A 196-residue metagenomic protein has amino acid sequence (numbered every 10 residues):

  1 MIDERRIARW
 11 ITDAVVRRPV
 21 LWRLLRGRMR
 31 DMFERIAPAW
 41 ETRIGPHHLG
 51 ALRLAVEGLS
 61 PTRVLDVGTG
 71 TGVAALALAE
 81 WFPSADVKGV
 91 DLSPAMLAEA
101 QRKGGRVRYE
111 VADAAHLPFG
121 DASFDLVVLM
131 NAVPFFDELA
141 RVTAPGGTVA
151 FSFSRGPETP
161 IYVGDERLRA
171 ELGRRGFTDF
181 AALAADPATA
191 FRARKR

Functional and structural regions predicted by a protein language model:
M1-L24: N-terminal auxiliary segments of SAM/dcSAM-dependent transferases
G27-H47: Class I SAM-dependent methyltransferase Rossmann-like catalytic core, especially the SAM/SAH-binding loop
G45-T62: Conserved alpha-helix/loop element of class I SAM-dependent methyltransferases that forms part of the SAM/SAH-binding
L65-H116: Class I SAM-dependent methyltransferase SAM/SAH-binding core
A115-V127: A short acidic, Gly/Pro-enriched loop at the edge of an enzyme's catalytic core that lines a small-molecule cofactor
F136-T148: A short glycine-rich, Lys/Arg-flanked "PGG" loop and its adjoining helix->strand segment in the class I
A150-E171: Conserved class I S-adenosyl-L-methionine
A184-R196: Core SAM-dependent methyltransferase catalytic element
